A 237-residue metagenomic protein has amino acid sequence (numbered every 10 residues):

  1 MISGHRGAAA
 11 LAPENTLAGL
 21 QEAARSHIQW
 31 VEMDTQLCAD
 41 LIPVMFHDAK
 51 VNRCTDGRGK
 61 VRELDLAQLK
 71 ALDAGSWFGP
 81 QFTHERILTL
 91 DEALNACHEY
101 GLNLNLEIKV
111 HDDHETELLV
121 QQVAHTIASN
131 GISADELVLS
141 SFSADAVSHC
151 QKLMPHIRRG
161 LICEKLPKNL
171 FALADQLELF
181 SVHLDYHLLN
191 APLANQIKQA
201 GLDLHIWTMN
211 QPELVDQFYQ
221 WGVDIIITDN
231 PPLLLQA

Functional and structural regions predicted by a protein language model:
M1-A237: Phosphate-group recognition and catalysis centered on beta-loop-alpha active-site segments
